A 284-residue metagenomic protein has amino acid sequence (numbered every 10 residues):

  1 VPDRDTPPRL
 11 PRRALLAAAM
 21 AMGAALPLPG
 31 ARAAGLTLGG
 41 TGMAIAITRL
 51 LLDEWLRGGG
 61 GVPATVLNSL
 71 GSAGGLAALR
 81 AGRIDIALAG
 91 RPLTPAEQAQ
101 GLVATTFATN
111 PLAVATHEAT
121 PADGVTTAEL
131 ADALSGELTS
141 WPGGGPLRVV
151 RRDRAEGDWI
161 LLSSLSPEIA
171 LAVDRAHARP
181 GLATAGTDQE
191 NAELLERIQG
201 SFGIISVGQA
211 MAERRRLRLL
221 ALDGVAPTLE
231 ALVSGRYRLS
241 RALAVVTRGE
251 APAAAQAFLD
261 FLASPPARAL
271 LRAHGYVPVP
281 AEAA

Functional and structural regions predicted by a protein language model:
V1-L10, A14-A25: N-terminal secretory signal peptides
P8-R9, P27-L36: C-terminal segment of N-terminal export signals and the immediately downstream linker at the start of the mature
A34-I84, A89-P92, E97-A284: Exported/periplasmic ABC-transporter solute-binding proteins
